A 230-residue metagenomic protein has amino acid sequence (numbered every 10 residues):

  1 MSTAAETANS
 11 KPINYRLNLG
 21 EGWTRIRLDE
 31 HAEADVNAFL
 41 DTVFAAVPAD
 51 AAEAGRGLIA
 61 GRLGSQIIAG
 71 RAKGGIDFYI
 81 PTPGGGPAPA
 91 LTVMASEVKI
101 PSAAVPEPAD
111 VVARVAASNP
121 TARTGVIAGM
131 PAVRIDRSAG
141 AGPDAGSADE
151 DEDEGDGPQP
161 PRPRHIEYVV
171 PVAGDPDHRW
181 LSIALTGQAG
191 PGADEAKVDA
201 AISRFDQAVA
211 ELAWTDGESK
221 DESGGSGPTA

Functional and structural regions predicted by a protein language model:
A4-L17, E97-K99, P106-A109, K197-I202: Short aromatic-glycine motifs in intrinsically disordered, low-complexity regions
I13-H31: Proline-anchored loop/turn motifs at beta-strand termini and strand-loop-strand connectors
W23, L185-A230: Surface-exposed amphipathic alpha-helical segments
L28-D41, S219-G225: Short acidic, Gly/Pro-enriched loop/turn segments at secondary-structure junctions
A34-R56: Short, surface-exposed polybasic-and-hydrophobic patches located at secondary-structure transitions
A51-G85: Short, compositionally biased low-complexity segments enriched in polar/charged residues
A72-A173, G227: Signature of long, low-cysteine stretches enriched in small and polar/charged residues
D175-S182: Short hydrophobic/glycine-rich mini-motifs in sensory/regulatory modules that couple input to downstream signaling
